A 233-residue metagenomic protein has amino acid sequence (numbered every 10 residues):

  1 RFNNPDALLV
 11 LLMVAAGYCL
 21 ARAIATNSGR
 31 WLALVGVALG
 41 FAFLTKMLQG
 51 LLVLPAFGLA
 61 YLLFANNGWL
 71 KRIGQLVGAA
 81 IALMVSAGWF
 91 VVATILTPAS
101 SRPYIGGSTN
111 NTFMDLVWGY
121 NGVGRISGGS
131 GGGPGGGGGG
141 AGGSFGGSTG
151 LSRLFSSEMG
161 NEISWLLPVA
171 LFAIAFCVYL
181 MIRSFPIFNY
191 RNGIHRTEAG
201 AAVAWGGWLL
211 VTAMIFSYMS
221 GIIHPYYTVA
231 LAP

Functional and structural regions predicted by a protein language model:
R1-L8, M47: Short acidic/glycine- and proline-prone juxtamembrane loop motifs at membrane-interface regions of multi-pass membrane
P5, L9-G17, L52-A56, T228-A232: Hydrophobic core segments of transmembrane alpha-helices in multi-pass, intramembrane catalytic enzymes
A16-W31: Membrane-interface transmembrane helices that cradle and orient dolichyl/undecaprenyl
Y18, L32-K46, F216: Membrane-interface alpha helices of multi-pass inner-membrane proteins
W31, N192-G206: Membrane-interfacial loop-to-transmembrane alpha-helix junctions, especially the N-terminal start
G40, A87-G88, L209-I215: Aromatic-anchored segments of alpha-helical transmembrane domains
V53-Y190: Transmembrane-lumen/periplasm boundary regions of multi-pass, lipid-linked membrane glycan transferases
Y218, I222-P233: Hydrophobic/aromatic-rich transmembrane helices and adjacent perimembrane loops
